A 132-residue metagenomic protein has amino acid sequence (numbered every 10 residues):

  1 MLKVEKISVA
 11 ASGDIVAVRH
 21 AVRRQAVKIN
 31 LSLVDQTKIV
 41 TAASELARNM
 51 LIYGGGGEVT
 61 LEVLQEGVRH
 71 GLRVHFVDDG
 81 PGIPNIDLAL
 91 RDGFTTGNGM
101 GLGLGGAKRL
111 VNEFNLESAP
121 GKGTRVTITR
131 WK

Functional and structural regions predicted by a protein language model:
M1-E5, A47-K132: Conserved beta-strand-loop-beta-strand hairpin that lines the nucleotide-binding pocket of ATP/GTP-utilizing enzymes
M1-T41: Bergerat-fold GHKL ATPase/HATPase_c domain
R19, S32, A43, G71 (+1 more regions): Hydrophobic alpha-helical segments and their boundary regions
